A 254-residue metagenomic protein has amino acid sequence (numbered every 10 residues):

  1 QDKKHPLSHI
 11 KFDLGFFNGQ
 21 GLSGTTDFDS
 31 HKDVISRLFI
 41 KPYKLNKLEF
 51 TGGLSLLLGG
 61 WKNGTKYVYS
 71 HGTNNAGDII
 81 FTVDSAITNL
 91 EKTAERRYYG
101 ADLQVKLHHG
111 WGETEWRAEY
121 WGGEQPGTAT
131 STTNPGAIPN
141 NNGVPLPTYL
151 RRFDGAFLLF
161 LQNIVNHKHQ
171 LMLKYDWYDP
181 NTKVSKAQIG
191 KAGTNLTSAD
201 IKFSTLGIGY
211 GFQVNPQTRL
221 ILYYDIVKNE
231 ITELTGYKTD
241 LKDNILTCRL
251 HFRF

Functional and structural regions predicted by a protein language model:
Q1-W61: Aromatic- and glycine-enriched pocket-lining scaffold segments that form the walls of small-molecule binding clefts
L48-L58, N63-F254: Outer-membrane beta-barrel pore domains
